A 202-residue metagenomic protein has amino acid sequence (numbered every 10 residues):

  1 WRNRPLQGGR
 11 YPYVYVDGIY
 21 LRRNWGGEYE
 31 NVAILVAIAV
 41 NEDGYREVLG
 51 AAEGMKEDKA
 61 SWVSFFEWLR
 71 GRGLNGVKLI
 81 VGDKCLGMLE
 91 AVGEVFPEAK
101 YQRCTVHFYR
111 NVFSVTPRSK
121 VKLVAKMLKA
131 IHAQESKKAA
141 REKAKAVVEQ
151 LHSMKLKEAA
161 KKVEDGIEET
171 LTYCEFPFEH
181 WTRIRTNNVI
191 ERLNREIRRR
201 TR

Functional and structural regions predicted by a protein language model:
W1-V81, L86, E90, V95-E98 (+2 more regions): RNase H-like nuclease fold core
Y29, G54-D58, I80, Y101-C104 (+4 more regions): A generic short alpha-helical patch detector that favors 3-5-residue windows in or near N-terminal regions
A52-M55, K78, G82, S114 (+5 more regions): Hydrophobic alpha-helical scaffolding
E53, E67-R70, K129, E149 (+2 more regions): A broad detector of the eukaryotic-type serine/threonine protein kinase catalytic domain
L79-L86, A91-M127: Conserved beta-strand -> loop -> alpha-helix junction used to position metal-binding or nucleic-acid-contacting
T116, L123-M127, I131, E135 (+1 more regions): A short, charged helix-loop
Q134-R202: Acidic/histidine-rich catalytic cores and adjacent linkers of DNA breakage/strand-transfer/modification proteins
